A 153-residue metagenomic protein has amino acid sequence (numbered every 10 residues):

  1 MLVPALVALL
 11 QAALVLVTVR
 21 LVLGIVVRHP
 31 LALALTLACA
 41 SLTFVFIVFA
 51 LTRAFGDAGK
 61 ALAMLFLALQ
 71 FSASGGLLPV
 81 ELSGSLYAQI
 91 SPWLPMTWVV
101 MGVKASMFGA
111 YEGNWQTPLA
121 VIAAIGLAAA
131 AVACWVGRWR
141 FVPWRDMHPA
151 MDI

Functional and structural regions predicted by a protein language model:
M1-I153: Membrane-spanning alpha-helical segments of multipass transporters and channels
